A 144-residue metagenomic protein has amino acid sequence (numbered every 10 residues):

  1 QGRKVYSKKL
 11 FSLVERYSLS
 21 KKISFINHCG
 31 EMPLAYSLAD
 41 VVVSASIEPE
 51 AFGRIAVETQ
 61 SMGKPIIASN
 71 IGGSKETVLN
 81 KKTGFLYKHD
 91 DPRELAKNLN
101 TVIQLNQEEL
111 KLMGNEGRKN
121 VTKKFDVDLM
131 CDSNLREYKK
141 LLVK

Functional and structural regions predicted by a protein language model:
G2-S7, S20-C29, A35, F85-L86: Active-site donor-binding acidic/aromatic loop of nucleotide-activated sugar and phosphosugar transferases involved
P33, A51, A56-S61, K75-E76 (+1 more regions): Short alpha-helical segment that forms part of, or immediately flanks, the ligand-binding pocket in carbohydrate-active
S37-A51, K64: Acidic donor-binding loop of glycosyltransferase active sites
S44-S46, A68, Y87: Replace "UDP/GDP/ADP/TDP-sugars" with "nucleotide-sugars
E58-T59, I67, L95: Short hydrophobic faces within alpha-helices
P65-A68, V78: Short hydrophobic beta-strand element within catalytic cores of glycosyltransferases and related nucleotide-activated
K75-T101, E108: Change "using UDP/GDP/dTDP sugars" to "using nucleotide sugars
E94, T101, E108-K124, S133-R136 (+1 more regions): A short, well-ordered alpha-helix in the C-terminal region of glycosyltransferases
